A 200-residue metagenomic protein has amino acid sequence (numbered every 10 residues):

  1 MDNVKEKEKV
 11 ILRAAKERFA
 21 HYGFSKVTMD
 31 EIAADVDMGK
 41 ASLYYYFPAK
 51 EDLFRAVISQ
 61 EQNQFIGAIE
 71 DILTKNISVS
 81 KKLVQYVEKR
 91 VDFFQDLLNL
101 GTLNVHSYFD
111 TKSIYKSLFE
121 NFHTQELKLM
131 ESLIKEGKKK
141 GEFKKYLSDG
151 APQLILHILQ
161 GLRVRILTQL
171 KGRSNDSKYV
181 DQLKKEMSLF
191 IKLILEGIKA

Functional and structural regions predicted by a protein language model:
M1-E6: N-terminal intrinsically disordered/low-complexity leader segments
V10, R18-D52, A56, Q60: Helix-turn-helix
L12, I58, Q62, K116-L127 (+2 more regions): Amphipathic, non-transmembrane alpha-helical scaffold segments
H21-S25, N76, L97, K140: Short coil/turn segments at alpha/beta junctions that flank glycine-rich nucleotide-binding fingerprints
A56, Q60, E70-D96, D149-I155 (+1 more regions): Hydrophobic alpha-helical connector segments
V91-E131, K139, D149-Q153, S177-V180: Short secondary-structure transition hinges
D92, K128-K140, H157-I158, V164-A200: C-terminal peripheral helix-coil segments that are non-catalytic and often amphipathic
